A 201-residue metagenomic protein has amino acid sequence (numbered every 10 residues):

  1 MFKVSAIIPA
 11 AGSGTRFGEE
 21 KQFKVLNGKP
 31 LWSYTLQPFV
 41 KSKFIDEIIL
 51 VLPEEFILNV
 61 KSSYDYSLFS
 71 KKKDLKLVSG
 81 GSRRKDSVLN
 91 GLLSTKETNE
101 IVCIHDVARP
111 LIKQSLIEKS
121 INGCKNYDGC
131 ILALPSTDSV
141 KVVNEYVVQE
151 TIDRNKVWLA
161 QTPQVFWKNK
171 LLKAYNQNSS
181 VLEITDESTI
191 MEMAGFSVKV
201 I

Functional and structural regions predicted by a protein language model:
F2-I57: N-terminal glycine-rich phosphate-binding loop and ensuing alpha1 helix
K3, D46-I48, D74, D128-G129 (+1 more regions): Residues at the starts of beta-strands that form the adenosine-phosphate
I7-A11, V51, H105, A133-P135 (+1 more regions): Short beta-strand segments
I8, W32, G91, H105-D106 (+2 more regions): Residue-level signal for inorganic ion chemistry
G12-G14, E55-F56, S82-R83, V107-P110 (+1 more regions): Short glycine-rich anion-binding loops that position phosphate/pyrophosphate groups of nucleotides and phosphorylated
S33-N99, S179: Conserved N-terminal catalytic core of the sugar/cofactor nucleotidyltransferase
T98-R109: Short beta-strand-to-loop acidic/aromatic patch adjacent to the donor-nucleotide binding site
L111-I201: Conserved core of the sugar-phosphate nucleotidyltransferase
